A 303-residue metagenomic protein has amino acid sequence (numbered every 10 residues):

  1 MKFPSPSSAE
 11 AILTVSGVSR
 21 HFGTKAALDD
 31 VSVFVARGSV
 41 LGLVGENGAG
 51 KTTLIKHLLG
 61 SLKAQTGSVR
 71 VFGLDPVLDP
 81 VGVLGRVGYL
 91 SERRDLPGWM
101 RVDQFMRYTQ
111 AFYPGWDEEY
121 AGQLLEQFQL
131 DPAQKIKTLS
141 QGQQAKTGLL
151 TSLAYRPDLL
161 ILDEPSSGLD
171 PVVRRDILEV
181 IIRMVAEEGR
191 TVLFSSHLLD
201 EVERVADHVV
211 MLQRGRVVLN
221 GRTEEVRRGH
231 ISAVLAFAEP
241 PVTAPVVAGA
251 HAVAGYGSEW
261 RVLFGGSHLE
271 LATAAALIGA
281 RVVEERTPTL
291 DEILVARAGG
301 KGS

Functional and structural regions predicted by a protein language model:
M1-S19, G300-S303: ABC-family P-loop ATPase nucleotide-binding domain
K2-P4, F264-S303: C-terminal coupling/interaction segments
E10-V15, R20-Q213, V218-L219: ABC transporter nucleotide-binding domains
V18, V31, V253, V283-E285: Generic beta-strand hydrophobic packing signal
A26, S39-L41, E239-P241, H268-E270 (+2 more regions): Residues that cap or initiate secondary-structure elements
R101, R222, R286-T289: Short loop/turn segments at beta->alpha junctions
Q129, G249, L277-G279: Glycine-centered loop/turn motif at secondary-structure junctions
I177-L269, E284: ABC transporter nucleotide-binding domain
